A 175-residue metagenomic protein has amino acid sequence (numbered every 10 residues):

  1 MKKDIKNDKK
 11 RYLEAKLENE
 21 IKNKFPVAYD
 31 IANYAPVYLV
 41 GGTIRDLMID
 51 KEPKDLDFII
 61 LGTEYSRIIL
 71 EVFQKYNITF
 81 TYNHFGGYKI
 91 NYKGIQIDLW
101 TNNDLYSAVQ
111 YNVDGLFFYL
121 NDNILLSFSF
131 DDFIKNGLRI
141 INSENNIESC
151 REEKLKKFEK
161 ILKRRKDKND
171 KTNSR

Functional and structural regions predicted by a protein language model:
M1-R175: Catalytic cores of the polymerase beta-like nucleotidyltransferase superfamily and closely associated nucleotide
